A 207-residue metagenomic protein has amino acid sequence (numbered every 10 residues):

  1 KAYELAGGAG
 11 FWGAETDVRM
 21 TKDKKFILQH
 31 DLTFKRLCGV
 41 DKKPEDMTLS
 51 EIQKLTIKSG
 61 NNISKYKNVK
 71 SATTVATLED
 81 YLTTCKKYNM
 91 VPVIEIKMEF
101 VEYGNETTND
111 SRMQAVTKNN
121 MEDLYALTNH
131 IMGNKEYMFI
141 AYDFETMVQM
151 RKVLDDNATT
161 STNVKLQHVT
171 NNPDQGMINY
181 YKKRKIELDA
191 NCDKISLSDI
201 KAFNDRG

Functional and structural regions predicted by a protein language model:
K1-G207: Phosphate-group recognition and catalysis centered on beta-loop-alpha active-site segments
